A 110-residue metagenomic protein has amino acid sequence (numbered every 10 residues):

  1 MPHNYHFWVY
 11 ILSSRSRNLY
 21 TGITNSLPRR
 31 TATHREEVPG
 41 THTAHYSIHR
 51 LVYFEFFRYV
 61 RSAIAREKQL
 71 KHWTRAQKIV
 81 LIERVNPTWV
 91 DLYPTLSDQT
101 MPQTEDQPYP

Functional and structural regions predicted by a protein language model:
M1-R50, F54, R61-K68, V85-P87 (+1 more regions): GIY-YIG nuclease catalytic motif and its immediate N-terminal context
H45, K68-L81: Short arginine-rich
R58-Y59, R75: Short, charged low-complexity linear motifs
